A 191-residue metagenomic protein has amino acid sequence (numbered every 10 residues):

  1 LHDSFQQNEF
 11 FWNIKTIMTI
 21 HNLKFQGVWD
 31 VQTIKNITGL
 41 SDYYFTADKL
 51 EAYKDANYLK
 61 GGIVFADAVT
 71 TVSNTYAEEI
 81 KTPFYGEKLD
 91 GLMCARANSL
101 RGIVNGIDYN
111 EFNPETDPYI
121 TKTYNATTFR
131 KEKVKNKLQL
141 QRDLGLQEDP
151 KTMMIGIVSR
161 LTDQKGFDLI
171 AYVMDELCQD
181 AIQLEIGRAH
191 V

Functional and structural regions predicted by a protein language model:
L1-R188: Catalytic cores of nucleotide-sugar-dependent glycosyltransferases that transfer UDP/GDP/TDP-activated
